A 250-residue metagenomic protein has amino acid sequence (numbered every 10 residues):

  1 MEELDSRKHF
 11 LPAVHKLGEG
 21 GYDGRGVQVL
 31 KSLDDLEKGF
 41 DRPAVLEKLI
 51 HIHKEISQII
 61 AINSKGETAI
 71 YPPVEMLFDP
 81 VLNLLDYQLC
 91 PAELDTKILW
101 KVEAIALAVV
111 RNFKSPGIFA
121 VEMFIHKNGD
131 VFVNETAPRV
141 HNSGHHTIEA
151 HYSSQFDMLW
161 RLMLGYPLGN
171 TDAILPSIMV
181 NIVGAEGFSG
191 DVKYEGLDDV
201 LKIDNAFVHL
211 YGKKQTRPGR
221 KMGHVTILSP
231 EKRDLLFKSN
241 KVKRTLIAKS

Functional and structural regions predicted by a protein language model:
M1-V109, S239, K243: Active-site nucleotide/adenylate-binding loops and adjacent lid/helix of ATP-dependent enzymes
P12-H15, A44-E47, F119-A120, P167-N170 (+1 more regions): A short linear hydrophobic-aromatic micro-motif
K48, H145, H224-L228: Short, well-ordered beta-strand elements within core beta-sheets of diverse protein domains
I62-E67, H126-G129, S229-E231: Short acidic-glycine loop/turn motifs at beta-strand connectors
A69-P72, F119, V131-E135: Protein kinase-like catalytic core scaffold
V81-P91, E135-I148: Short, flexible active-site loops
W100-V121, K127, A137-S189: Active-site "cap" helix and flanking loop/linker of ATP-utilizing ligase/carboxylase catalytic domains
R161-S250: Peripheral (often C-terminal) accessory segments that flank ATP-dependent C-N-forming ligase machineries
